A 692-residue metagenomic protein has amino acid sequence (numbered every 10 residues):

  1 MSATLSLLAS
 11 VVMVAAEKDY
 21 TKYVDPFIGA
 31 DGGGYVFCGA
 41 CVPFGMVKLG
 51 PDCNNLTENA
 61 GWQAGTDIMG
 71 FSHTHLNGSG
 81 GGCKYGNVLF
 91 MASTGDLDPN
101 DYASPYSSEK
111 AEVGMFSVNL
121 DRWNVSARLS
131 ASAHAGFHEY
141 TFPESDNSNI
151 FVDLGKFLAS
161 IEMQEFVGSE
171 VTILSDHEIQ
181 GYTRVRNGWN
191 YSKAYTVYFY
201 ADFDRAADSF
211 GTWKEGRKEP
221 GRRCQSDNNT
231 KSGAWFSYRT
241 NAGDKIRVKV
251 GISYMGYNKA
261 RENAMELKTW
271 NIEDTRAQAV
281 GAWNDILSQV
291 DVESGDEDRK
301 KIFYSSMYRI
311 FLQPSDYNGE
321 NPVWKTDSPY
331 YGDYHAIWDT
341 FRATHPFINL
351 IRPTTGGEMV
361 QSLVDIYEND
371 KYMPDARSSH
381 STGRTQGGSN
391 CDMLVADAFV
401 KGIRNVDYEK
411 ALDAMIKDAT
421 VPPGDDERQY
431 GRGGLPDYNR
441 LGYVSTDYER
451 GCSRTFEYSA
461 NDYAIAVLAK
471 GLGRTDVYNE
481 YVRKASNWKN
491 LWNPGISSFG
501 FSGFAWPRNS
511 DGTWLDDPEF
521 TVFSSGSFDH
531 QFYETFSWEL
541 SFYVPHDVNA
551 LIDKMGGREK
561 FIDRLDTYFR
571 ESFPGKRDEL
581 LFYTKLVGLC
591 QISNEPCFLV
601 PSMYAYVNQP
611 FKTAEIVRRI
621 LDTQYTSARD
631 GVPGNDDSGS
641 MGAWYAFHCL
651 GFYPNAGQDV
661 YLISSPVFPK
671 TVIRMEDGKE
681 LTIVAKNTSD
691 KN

Functional and structural regions predicted by a protein language model:
S2-S10: Bacterial N-terminal signal peptides
A15-H345, N349-M393, F399-F456, A464 (+9 more regions): Accessory carbohydrate-recognition regions in carbohydrate-active enzymes
N461: ATP-dependent phospho-/nucleotidyl transfer catalytic cores
